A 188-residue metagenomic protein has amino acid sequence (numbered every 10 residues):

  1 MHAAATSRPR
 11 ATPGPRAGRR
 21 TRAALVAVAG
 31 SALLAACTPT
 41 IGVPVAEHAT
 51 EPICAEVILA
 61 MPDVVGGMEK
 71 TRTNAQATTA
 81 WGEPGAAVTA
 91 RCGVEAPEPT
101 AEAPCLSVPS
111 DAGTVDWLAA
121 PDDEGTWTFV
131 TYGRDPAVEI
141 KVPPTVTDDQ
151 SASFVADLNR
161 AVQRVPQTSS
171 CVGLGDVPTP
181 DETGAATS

Functional and structural regions predicted by a protein language model:
M1-A3, T187-S188: Short, intrinsically disordered, low-complexity terminal/loop segments
A3-L25: Bacterial N-terminal signal peptides that target proteins for export
P9, G66-E69, S170, L174: Residue-level signal for secondary-structure boundary elements
L33-A36: C-terminal motif of bacterial Sec signal peptides marking the signal peptidase cleavage site
T38-A96, D181-S188: Extracytoplasmic low-complexity, Pro/Thr/Ser/Ala/Gly-rich segments that lie immediately after a secretion/anchoring
E98-A101: All-alpha RGS (Regulator of G-protein Signaling) helical domain and cognate RGS-like helical scaffolds
A103-S188: Extracytosolic low-complexity repeat regions of secreted or lipid-anchored proteins
